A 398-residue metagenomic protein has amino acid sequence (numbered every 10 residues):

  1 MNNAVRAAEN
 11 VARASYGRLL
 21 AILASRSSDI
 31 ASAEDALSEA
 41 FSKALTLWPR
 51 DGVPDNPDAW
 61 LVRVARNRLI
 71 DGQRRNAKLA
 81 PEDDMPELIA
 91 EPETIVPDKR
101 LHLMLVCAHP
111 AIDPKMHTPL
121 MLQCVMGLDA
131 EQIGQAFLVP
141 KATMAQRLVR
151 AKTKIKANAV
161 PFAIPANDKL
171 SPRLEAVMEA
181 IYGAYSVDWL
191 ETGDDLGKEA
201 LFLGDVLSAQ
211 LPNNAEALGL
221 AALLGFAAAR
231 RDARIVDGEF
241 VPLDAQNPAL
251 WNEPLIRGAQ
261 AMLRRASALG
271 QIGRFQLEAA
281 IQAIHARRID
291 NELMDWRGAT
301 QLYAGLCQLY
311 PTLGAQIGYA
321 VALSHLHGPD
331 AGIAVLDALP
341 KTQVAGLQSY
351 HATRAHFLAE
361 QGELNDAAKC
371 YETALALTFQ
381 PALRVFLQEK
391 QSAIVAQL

Functional and structural regions predicted by a protein language model:
M1-A21, A31, S171-E179: A short, charge-rich alpha-helical start-of-domain segment used by transcription regulators
V11-I30, K43-L47, C107, L201-G204: Amphipathic, Lys/Arg- and hydrophobic-enriched alpha-helical face
D35-S42, D55-N67: Structural recognition of an alpha-helix C-terminal capping motif at a helix-to-coil junction
V62-D83: Arg/Lys-rich amphipathic alpha helix in sigma70-family domain 2
D84-A130, V139-A304: Amphipathic helix-loop-helix modules that constitute alpha-helical solenoid scaffolds
